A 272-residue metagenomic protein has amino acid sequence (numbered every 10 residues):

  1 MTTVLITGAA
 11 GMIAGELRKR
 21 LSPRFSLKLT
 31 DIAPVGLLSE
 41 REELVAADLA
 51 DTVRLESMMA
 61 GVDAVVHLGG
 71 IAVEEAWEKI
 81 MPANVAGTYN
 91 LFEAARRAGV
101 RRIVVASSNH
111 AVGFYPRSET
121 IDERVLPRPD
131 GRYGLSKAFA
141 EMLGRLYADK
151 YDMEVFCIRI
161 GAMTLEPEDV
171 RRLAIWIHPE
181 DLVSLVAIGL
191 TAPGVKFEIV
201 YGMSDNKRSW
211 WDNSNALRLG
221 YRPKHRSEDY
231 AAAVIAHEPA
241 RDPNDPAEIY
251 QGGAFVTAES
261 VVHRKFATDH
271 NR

Functional and structural regions predicted by a protein language model:
V4-P23: N-terminal Rossmann NAD(P)H-binding glycine-rich loop of SDR-like oxidoreductase domains
F25-G36: Conserved glycine-rich Rossmann-like NAD(P)H-binding loop of the short-chain dehydrogenase/reductase
G36, A47-A83: NAD(P)H-binding glycine-rich loop region in Rossmannoid oxidoreductase-like domains and their noncatalytic homologs
A50, K79-N90, A98, N109 (+3 more regions): Glycine-rich NAD(P)-binding loop of the Rossmann-fold in SDR/ketoreductase-type enzymes
P82, P116-D152: Catalytic helix-loop patch of NAD(P)-dependent Rossmann-fold dehydrogenases
N90-R128: Conserved Rossmann-fold NAD(P)-dependent oxidoreductase catalytic core, especially the SDR/UDP-sugar
I160-E166, W176-F197, D205: Alpha-helical substrate-binding/gating segment
D205-R222, H237-T268: Conserved C-terminal active-site "lid" loop/helix of NAD(P)H-dependent oxidoreductases that clamps the redox cofactor
